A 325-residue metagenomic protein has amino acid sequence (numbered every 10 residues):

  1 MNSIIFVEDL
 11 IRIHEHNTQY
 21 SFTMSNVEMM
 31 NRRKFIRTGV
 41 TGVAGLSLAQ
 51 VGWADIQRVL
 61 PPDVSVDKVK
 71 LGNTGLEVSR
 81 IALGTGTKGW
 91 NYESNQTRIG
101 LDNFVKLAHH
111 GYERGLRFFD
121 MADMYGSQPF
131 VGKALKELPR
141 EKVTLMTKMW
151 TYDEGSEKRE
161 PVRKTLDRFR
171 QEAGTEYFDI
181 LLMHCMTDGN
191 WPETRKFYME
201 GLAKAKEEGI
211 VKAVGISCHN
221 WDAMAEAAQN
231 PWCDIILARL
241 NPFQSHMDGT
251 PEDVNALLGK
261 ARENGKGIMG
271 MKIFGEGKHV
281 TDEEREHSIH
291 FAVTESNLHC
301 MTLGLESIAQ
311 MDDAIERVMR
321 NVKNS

Functional and structural regions predicted by a protein language model:
M1-K34: N-terminal secretory signal peptides
S25-V143, F291, E295: N-terminal binding-site loop/beta-alpha segment at the start of enzyme catalytic domains that lines or forms
R33, S65, M186-S325: Beta/alpha (TIM)-barrel catalytic core signal, keyed to glycine-rich beta->alpha loops juxtaposed to Asp/Glu that bind
N73-G75, G132-R140, R170-G174, A228-P231 (+1 more regions): Acidic (Asp/Glu)-rich catalytic clusters
T87-L101, M149-R159, H279-T281: Active-site mouth loops of central-metabolism enzymes
Q96-H110, K158-E172, N220-E226, E284-I289: Short, acidic/polar
E141-E154, L181-H184: A short, structured active-site edge motif that brings together acidic residues
A173-G189: Active-site groove signature of glycoside hydrolases
